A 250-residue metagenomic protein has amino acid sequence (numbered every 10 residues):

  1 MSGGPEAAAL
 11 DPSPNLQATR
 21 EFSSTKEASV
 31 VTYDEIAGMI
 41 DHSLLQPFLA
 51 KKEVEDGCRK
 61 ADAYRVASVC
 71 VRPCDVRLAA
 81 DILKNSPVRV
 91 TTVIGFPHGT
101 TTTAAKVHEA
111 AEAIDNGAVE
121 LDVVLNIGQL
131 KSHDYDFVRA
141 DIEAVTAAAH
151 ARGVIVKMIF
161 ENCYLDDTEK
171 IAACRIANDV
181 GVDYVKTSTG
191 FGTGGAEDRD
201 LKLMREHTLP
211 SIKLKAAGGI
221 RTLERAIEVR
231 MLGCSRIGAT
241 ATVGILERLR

Functional and structural regions predicted by a protein language model:
P5, L10-L16: Intrinsically disordered, low-complexity segments enriched in serine/proline and basic residues
P14-N15, T19-R89: N-terminal capping/small domains of soluble enzymes
F22-I40, I212-R250: C-terminal alpha-helical cap/extension of soluble enzyme domains
H42, Q46-Y64, V76-L78, V88 (+4 more regions): Alpha/beta enzyme core
T92, M158-F160, A216: Structural beta-sheet core signal
I94-H98, G190, A241-G244: Short, acidic/turn-prone active-site loops that include or flank metal/cofactor- and phosphate-binding residues
H98-A105, G195, L246-R250: Short, charged, surface-exposed secondary-structure boundary motifs
